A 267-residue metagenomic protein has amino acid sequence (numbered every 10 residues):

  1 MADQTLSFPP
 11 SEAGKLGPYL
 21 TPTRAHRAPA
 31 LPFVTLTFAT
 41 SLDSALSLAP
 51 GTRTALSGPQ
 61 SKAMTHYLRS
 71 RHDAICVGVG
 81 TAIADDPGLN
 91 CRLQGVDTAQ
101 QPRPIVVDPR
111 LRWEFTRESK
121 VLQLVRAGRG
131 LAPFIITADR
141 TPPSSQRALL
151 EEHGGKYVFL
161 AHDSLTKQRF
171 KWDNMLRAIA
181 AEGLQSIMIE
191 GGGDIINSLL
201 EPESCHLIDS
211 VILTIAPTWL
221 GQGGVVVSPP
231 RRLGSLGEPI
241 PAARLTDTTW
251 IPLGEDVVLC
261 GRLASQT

Functional and structural regions predicted by a protein language model:
M1-T267: Enzymes that bind and transform nitrogen-containing heteroaromatic metabolites
